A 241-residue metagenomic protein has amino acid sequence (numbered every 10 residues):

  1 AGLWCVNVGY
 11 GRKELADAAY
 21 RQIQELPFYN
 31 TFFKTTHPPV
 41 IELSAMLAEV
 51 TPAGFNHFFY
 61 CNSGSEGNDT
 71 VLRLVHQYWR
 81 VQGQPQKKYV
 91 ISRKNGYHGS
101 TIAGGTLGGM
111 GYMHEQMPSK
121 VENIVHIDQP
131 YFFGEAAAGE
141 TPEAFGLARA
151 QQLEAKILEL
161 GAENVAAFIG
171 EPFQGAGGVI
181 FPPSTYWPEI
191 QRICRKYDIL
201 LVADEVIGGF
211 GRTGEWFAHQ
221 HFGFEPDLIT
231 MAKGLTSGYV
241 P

Functional and structural regions predicted by a protein language model:
A1-P241: Conserved N-terminal phosphate-binding loop of PLP-dependent enzymes in the Aspartate aminotransferase
